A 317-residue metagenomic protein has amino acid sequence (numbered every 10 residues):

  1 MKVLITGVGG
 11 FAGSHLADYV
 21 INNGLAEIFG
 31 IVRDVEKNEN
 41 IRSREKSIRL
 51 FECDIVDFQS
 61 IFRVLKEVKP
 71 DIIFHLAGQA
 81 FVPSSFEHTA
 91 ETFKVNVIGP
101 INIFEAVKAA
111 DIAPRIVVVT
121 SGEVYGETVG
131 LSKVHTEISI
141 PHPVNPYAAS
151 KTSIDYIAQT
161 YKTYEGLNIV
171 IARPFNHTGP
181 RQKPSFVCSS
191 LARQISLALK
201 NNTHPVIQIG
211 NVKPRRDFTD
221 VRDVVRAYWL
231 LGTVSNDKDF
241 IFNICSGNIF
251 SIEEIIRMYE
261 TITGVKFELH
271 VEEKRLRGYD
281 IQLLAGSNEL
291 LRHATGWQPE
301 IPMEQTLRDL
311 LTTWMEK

Functional and structural regions predicted by a protein language model:
V3-N23: N-terminal Rossmann NAD(P)H-binding glycine-rich loop of SDR-like oxidoreductase domains
N23, M303-K317: Amphipathic terminal alpha-helices
S43, V221, I241, E273-Q298 (+2 more regions): Conserved C-terminal active-site "lid" loop/helix of NAD(P)H-dependent oxidoreductases that clamps the redox cofactor
E45-D57: Rossmann-fold cofactor-recognition segment
I55-V95: NAD(P)H-binding glycine-rich loop region in Rossmannoid oxidoreductase-like domains and their noncatalytic homologs
E87-N102, R115, E123-I171, Q182: Catalytic helix-loop patch of NAD(P)-dependent Rossmann-fold dehydrogenases
T128-K133, Y156-R216, V221-W229, I256-I262: NAD(P)-dependent short-chain dehydrogenase/reductase
L191, V234-L276: Mid/C-terminal beta-alpha module of Rossmann-like enzyme folds, strongest in SDR-family dehydrogenases/epimerases
